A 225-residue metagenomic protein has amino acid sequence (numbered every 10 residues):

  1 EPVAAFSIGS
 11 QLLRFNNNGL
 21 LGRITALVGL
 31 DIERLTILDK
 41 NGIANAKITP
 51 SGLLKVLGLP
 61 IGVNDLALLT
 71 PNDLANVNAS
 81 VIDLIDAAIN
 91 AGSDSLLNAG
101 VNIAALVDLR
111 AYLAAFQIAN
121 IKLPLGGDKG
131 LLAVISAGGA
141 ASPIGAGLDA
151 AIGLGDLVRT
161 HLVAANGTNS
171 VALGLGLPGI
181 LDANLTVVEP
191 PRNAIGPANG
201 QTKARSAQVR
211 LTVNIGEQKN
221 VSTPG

Functional and structural regions predicted by a protein language model:
E1-T25, D149, L157-R159, V163-G225: Short, conserved structural patches
P2, P50, P60, P71 (+5 more regions): Proline-rich intrinsically disordered, low-complexity coils
V3-G92: Charged, amphipathic alpha-helical linkers/stalks
D65-G174: Primarily marks folded extracellular/lumenal domains of secretory and cell-surface proteins
